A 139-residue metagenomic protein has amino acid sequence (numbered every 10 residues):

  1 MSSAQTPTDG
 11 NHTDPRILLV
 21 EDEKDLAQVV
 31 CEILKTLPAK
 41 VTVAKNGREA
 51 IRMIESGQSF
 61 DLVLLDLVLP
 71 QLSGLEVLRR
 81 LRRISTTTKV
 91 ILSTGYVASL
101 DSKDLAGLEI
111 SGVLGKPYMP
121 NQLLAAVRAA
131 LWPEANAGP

Functional and structural regions predicted by a protein language model:
M1-L18, C31, E55, R79-R83 (+4 more regions): Non-catalytic signal-transmission and effector/linker regions of two-component phosphorelay proteins
E21: Conserved acidic carboxylate
Q28-T36: Charged docking surfaces used in two-component/phosphorelay signaling
P38-K45, R52-I54, L114: Short hydrophobic/Thr-rich beta-strand motif most characteristic of the beta2 strand and flanking loop of CheY-like
N46-E49, S73-E76: Acidic catalytic/metal-coordinating carboxylates
D66, T94: Active-site residues of response regulator receiver
P70, A98: The feature encodes the CheY-like receiver
G74, L105-V113: As written
